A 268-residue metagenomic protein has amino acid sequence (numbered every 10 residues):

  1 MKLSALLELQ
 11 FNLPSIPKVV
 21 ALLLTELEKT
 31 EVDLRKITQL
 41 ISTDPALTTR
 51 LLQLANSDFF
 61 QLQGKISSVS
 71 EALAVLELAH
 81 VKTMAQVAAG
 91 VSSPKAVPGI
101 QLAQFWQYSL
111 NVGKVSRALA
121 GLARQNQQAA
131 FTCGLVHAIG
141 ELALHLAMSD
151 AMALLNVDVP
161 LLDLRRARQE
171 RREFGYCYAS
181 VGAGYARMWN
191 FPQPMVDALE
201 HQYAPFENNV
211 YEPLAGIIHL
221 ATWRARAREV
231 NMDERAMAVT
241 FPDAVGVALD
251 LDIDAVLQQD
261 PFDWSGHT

Functional and structural regions predicted by a protein language model:
M1-A5, D243-T268: Terminal helices and disordered tails flanking the catalytic cores of nucleotide-processing hydrolases
M1-N156, P160, L164-V239: Conserved alpha-helical "signature site" that marks functionally important helical segments or helix/loop junctions
